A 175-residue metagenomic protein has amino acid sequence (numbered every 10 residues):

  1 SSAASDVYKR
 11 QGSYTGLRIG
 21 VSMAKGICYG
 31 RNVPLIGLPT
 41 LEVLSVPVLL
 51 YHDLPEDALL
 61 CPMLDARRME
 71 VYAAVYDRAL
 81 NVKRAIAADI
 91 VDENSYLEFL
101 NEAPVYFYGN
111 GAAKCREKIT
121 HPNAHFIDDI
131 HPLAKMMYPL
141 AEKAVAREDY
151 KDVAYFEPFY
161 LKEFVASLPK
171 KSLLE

Functional and structural regions predicted by a protein language model:
S1-Y8: Short, small-residue-biased leader/transition segments that mark boundaries at the very start of proteins
K9-P47, Y51: Glycine/small-residue-rich loop that forms an oxyanion/phosphate-binding "nest" at active or ligand-binding sites
R10-S13, L17, R31-N32, L60 (+5 more regions): Glycine-rich, flexible loop/turn motifs
G12, I27, F107, Y138 (+1 more regions): A residue-level signal for conserved active-site and pocket-lining positions in enzyme catalytic cores
I19-M23, D92, L133-M137: Catalytic-loop motifs flanking and including active-site residues across diverse enzymes
G30, P47-Y51, R78, L140-R147: Active-site catalytic microenvironments for nucleophilic, acid-base chemistry
P34-P132, Y160, V165-A166: Surface "functional belts" at beta-alpha junctions
K83, I127-E175: Acyltransferase
